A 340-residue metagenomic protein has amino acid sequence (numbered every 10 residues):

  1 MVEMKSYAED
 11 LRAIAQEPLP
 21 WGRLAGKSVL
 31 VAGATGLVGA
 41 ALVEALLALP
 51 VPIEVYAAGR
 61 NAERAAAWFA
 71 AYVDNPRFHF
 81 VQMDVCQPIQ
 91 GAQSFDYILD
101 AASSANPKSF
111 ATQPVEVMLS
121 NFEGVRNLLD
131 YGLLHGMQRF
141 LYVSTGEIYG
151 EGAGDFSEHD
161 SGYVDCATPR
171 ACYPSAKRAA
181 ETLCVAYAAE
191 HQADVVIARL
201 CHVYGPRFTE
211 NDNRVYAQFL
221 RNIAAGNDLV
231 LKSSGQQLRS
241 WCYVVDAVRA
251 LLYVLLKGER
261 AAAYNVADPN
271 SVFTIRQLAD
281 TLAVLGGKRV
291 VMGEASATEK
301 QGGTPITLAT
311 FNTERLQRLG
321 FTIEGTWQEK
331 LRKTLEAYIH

Functional and structural regions predicted by a protein language model:
M1-G22, I53, T326-H340: Amphipathic terminal alpha-helices
V2, I223-H340: C-terminal substrate-binding subdomain of Rossmann-fold SDR/epimerase-dehydratase oxidoreductases
L30-A48: N-terminal Rossmann NAD(P)H-binding glycine-rich loop of SDR-like oxidoreductase domains
V51-A65: Conserved glycine-rich Rossmann-like NAD(P)H-binding loop of the short-chain dehydrogenase/reductase
Q82-S120: NAD(P)H-binding glycine-rich loop region in Rossmannoid oxidoreductase-like domains and their noncatalytic homologs
D100, R126-A171: Conserved Rossmann-fold NAD(P)-dependent oxidoreductase catalytic core, especially the SDR/UDP-sugar
G152-E158, T182-R239, V244-L255, D280-L285: NAD(P)-dependent short-chain dehydrogenase/reductase
C172, A176-A179: Active-site helix of classical SDR
